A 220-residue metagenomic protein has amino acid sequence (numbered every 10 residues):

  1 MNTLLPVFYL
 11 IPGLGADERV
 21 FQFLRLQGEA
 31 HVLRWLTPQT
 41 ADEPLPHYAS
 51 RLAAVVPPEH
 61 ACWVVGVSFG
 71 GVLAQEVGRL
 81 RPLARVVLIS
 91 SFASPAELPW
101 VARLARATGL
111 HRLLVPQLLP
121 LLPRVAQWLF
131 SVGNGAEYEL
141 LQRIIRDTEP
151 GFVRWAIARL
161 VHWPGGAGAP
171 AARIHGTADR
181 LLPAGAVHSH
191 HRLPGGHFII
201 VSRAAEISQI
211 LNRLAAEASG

Functional and structural regions predicted by a protein language model:
N2-H60, R106-V115, S189, G196: Active-site catalytic motif of lipid deacylating hydrolases and related acyltransferases
Y9-G13, V67, H175: The conserved beta1-alpha1 loop
D42-E43, L181, H191, G195-I210: Catalytic histidine-centered segment of alpha/beta-hydrolase-like enzymes
W63-V64, V86: Conserved alpha/beta-hydrolase fold motif
V65-A74: Gly/Ala-rich beta-loop-alpha elbow adjacent to hydrolase catalytic centers
P82-P116: Flexible "cap/lid" loop of the alpha/beta hydrolase fold
Q117-P164: Conserved alpha/beta-hydrolase catalytic His-Asp/Glu region
R173-H175, D179: Short beta-strand/loop motif that positions the catalytic acidic residue of the alpha/beta-hydrolase fold
